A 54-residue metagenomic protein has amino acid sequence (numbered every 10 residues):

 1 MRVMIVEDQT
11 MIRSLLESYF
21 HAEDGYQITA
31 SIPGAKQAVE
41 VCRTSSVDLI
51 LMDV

Functional and structural regions predicted by a protein language model:
M1-R2: Non-catalytic signal-transmission and effector/linker regions of two-component phosphorelay proteins
E7: Conserved acidic carboxylate
T10-A30: Two-component/phosphorelay signaling modules centered on CheY-like receiver
S14-L15, D48-I50: Acidic/proline-rich low-complexity IDRs
S31-L49: Acidic, metal-coordinating helix/loop segments flanking the phosphotransfer/catalytic sites of two-component signaling
D53: Active-site residues of response regulator receiver
